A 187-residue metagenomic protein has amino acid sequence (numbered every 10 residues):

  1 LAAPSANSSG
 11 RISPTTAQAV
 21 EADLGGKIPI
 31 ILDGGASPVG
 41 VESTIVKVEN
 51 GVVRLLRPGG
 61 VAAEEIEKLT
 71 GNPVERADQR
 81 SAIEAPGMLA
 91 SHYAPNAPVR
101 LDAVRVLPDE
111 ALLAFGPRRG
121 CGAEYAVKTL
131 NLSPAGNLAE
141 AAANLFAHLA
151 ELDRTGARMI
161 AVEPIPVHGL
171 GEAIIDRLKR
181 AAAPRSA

Functional and structural regions predicted by a protein language model:
L1-A187: Active-site-adjacent structural elements in enzyme catalytic cores
